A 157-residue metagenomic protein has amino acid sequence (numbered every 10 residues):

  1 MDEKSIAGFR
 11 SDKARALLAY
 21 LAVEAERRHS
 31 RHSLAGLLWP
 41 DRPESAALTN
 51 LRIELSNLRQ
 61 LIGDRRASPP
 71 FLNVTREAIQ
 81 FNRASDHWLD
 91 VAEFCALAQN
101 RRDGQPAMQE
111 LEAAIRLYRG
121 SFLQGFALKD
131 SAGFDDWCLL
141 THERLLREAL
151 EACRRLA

Functional and structural regions predicted by a protein language model:
M1-I6: Short, Lys/Arg-enriched N-terminal segment that forms or immediately precedes the first helix of a structured domain
A7-G8, A14, Y20-E26, P43-L48 (+2 more regions): Intrinsically disordered, charged and Pro/Gly-enriched terminal/linker segments that flank large helical-solenoid
R27-R28, E54: H+5 position of the DHp
R28-G36: Short acidic, hydrophobic short linear motifs in intrinsically disordered regions
L34, L58, A114: Residue-level signal for inorganic ion chemistry
W39: Short helical segment in ABC ATPase nucleotide-binding domains corresponding to the A-loop/adjacent helical element
A46-N57: Short amphipathic alpha-helical interaction segments
L55, R59-R66: C-terminal flanking helix
